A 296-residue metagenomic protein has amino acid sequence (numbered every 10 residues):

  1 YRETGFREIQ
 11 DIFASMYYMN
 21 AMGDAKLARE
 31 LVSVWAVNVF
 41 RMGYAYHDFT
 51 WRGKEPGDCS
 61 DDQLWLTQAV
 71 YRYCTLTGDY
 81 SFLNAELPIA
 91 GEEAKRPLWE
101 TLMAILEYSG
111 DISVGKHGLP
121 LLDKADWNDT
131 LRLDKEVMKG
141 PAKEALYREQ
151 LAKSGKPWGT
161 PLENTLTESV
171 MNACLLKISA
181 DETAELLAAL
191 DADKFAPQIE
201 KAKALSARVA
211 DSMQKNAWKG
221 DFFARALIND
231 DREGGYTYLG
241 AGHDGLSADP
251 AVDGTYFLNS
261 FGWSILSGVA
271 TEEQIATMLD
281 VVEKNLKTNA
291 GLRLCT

Functional and structural regions predicted by a protein language model:
Y1-L87, E168, L246, P250-V269 (+1 more regions): Substrate-binding groove/exosite segments of carbohydrate-active enzymes
Y1-T4, A45-W65, A90, L119-T165 (+2 more regions): Carbohydrate-binding/catalytic loop surfaces
R2, D11-A14, K54-E55, A90-L98 (+4 more regions): Alpha-helical scaffold segments that form or flank carboxylate-/histidine-based iron centers
G5, A25, W99, L166-L176 (+3 more regions): Amphipathic, non-membrane alpha-helical segments in soluble helical-bundle scaffolds
D11, L31, A69, I105 (+7 more regions): Alpha-helical packing segments of well-folded alpha/beta enzyme cores
G23-Y46, T75, G91-G118, L205-F222 (+2 more regions): Long, well-ordered core segments of solenoidal/helical folds
Y46, L175-T296: Catalytic cores of carbohydrate-active enzymes
L98-L102, Q150, G155-P157, E163-S179 (+1 more regions): Hydrophobic, small-residue-rich alpha-helical packing segments that form membrane-like cores
